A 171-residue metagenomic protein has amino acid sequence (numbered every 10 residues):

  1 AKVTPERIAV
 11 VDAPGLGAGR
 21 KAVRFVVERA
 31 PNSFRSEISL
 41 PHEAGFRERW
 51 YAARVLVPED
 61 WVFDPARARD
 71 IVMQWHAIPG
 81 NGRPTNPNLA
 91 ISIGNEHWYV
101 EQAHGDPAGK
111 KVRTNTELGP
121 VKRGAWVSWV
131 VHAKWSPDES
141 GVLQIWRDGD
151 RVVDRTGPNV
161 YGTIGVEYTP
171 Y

Functional and structural regions predicted by a protein language model:
A1-Y171: Low-complexity, Ser/Thr/Pro/Gly-rich disordered linker/stalk regions
